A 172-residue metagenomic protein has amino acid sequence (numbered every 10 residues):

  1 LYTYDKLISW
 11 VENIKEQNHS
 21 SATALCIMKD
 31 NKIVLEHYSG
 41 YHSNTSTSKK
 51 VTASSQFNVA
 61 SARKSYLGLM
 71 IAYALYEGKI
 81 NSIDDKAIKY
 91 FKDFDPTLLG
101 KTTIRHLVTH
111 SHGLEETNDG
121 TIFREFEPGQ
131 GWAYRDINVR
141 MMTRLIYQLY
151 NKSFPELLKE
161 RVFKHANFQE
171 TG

Functional and structural regions predicted by a protein language model:
Y2-F57: Short, conserved catalytic-motif segment at the N-terminal edge
D5, S9-E12, G68-L69, D85 (+4 more regions): Solvent-exposed, polar/charged alpha-helical surfaces in well-ordered, non-transmembrane soluble domains, broadly
L25, N31, A53-I83, R140-Y147: Active-site SXXK
I33, G40, L114-E115, V139: Solvent-exposed loop/turn segments at secondary-structure junctions within structured extracellular/periplasmic domains
S39-T47, T117-R124, F168-G172: Glycine- and aromatic-rich loop/turn segments at beta-sheet edges
N44, K50, D85-D93, T121-E127: Short linear capping/connector segments at secondary-structure termini
N58-S61, A74-E115, L149-G172: Active-site helix/loop module of the DD-peptidase/beta-lactamase fold, centered on the serine-lysine SxxK catalytic
F126-Y134: Solvent-exposed loop and edge beta-strand segments that line ligand/cofactor-binding and catalytic clefts
